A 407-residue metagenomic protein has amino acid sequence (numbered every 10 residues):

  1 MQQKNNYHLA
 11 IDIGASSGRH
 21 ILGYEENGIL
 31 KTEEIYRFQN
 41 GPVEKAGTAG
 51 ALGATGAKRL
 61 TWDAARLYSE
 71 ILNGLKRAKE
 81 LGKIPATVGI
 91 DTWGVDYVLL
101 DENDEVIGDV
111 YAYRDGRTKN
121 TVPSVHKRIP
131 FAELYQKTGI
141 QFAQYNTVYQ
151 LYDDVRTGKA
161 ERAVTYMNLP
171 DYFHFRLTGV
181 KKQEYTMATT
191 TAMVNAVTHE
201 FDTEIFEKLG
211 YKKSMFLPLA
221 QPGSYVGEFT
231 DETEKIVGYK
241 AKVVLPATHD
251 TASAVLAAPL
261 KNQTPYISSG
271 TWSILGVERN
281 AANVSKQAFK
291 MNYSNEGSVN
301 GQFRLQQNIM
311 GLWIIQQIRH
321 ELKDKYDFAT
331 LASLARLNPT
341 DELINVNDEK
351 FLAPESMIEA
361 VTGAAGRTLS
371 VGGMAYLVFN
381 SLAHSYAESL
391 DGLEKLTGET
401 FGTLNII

Functional and structural regions predicted by a protein language model:
M1-G108, K119, Q136, R162 (+1 more regions): N-terminal glycine/serine-rich phosphate-binding loop of ATP-dependent small-molecule kinases, especially carbohydrate
Q2, L9-A10, L22, K119 (+7 more regions): Active-site core segments that coordinate phosphate-bearing ligands/cofactors across diverse enzyme families
S17, Q221-F229, F401-I407: Glycine-rich phosphate-binding loops at beta-strand->alpha-helix junctions
A51-K58, E80-A112, T138-Y145, H174-N195 (+2 more regions): Short beta-strand-loop/turn "lid" adjacent to the catalytic site in phosphate-handling enzymes
A57-Y68, I140, Q144, L219 (+2 more regions): Short acidic-aromatic active-site loops that bind/stabilize oxyanions
I84-T92, V164-T165, P218, E399-I407: Short glycine-rich phosphate-binding loop at a beta-alpha junction
D115: Carbohydrate-associated surface elements
A143-L151, L169: Conserved adenosine/adenylate-binding substructure
